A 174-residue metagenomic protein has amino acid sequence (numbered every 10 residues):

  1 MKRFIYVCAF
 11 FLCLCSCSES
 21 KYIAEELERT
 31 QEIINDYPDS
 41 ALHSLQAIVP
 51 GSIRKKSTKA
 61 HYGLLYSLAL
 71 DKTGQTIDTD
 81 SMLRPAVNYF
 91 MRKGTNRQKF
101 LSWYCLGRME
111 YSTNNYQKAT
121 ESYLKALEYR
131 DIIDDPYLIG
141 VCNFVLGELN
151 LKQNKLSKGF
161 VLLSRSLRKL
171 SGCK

Functional and structural regions predicted by a protein language model:
K2, Y6-C8, C17-K174: A "functional boundary" signal
